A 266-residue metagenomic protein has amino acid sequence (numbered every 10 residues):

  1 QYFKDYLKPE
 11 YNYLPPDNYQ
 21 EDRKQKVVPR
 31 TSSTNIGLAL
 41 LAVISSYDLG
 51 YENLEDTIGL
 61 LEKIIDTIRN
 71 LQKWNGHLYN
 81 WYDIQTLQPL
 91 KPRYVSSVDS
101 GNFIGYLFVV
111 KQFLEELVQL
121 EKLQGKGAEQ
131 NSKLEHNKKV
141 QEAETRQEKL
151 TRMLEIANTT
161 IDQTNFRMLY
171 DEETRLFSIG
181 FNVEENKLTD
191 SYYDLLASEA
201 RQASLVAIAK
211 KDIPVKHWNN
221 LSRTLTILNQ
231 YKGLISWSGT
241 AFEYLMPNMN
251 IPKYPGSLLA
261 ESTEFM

Functional and structural regions predicted by a protein language model:
Q1-M266: Acidic, mature catalytic/reactive cores of soluble proteins
